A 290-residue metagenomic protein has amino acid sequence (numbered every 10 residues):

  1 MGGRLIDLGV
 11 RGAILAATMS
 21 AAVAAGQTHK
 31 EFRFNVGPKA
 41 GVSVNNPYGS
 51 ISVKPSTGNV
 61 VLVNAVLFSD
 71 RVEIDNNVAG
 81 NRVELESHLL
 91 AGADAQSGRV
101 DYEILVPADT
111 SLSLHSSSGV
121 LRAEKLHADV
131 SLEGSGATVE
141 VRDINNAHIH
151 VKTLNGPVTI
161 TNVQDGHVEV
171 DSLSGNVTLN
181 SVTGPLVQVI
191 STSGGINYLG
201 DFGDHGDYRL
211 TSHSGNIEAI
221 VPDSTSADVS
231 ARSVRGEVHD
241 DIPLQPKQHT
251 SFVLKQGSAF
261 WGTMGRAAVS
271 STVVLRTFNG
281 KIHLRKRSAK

Functional and structural regions predicted by a protein language model:
M1-K290: Intrinsically disordered, low-complexity terminal regions
